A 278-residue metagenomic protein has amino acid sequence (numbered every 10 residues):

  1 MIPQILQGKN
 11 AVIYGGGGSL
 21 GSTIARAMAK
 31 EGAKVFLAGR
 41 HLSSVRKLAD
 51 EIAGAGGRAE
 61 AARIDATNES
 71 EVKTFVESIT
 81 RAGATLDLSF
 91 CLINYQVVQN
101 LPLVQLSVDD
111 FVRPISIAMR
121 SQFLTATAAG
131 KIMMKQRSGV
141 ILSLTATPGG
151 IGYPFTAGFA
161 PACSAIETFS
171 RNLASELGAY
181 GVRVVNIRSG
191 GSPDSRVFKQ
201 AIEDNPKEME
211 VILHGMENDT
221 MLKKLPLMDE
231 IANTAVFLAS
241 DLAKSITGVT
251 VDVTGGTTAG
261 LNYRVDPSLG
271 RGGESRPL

Functional and structural regions predicted by a protein language model:
G17-G18: Conserved glycine-rich cofactor-binding loop
K73, N94-V112, K135, F155-G158 (+1 more regions): Conserved mid-core segment of classical short-chain dehydrogenase/reductases
Y95-Q96, P114, V140-A165, S170-A179 (+2 more regions): Catalytic loop of short-chain dehydrogenase/reductase
V97, V104-L124, S138, L142 (+2 more regions): Catalytic Tyr-X3-Lys loop
A126-T127, R171: A short, exposed helix-loop element centered on a Lys and neighboring polar residues
K131, S175-A179, K244: Alpha-helical segment proximal to the catalytic Tyr-Lys
K207-E208, T220-I231: A conserved structural motif in NAD(P)-dependent oxidoreductases
V236, T247-L278: Short C-terminal tail/terminal secondary-structure segment of NAD(P)H-dependent dehydrogenase/reductase domains
